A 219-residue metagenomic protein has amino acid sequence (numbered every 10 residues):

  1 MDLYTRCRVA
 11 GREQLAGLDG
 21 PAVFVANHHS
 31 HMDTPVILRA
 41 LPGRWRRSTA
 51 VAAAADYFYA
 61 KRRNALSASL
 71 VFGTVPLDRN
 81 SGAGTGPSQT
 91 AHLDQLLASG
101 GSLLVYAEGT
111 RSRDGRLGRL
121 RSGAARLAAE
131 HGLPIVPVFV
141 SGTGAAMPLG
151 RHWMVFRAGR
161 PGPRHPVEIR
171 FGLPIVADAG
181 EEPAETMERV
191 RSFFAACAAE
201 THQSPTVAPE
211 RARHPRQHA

Functional and structural regions predicted by a protein language model:
M1-P21: A short, well-structured juxtamembrane/interface segment
L3-A10, G84-P87, G118, G150-H152: Short gly/ser/thr-rich secondary-structure transition/capping motifs
V9-A10, V75-N80, A177: Short acidic-hydrophobic, aromatic-tinged amphipathic segments that line or gate anion-handling sites
G17-S81: Catalytic core of membrane glycerolipid acyltransferases/transacylases, capturing the structured, soluble-facing
P21-V23, G100-Y106: Residue-level preference for the first positions of well-ordered beta-strands
R47, R63-S69, G101-S102, R113-E181: A cross-family acyltransferase "interaction/gating" segment
G86-L96: TIR-domain catalytic/interaction hotspot
S204-A219: Short, highly charged C-terminal tails/helix-capping segments
